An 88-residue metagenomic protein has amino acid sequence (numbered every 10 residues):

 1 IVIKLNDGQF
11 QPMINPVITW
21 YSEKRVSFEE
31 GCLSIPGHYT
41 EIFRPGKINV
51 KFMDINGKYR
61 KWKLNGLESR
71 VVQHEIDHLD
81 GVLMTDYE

Functional and structural regions predicted by a protein language model:
I1-Q73, H78-E88: Active-site rim/adjacent substrate-binding subdomains
